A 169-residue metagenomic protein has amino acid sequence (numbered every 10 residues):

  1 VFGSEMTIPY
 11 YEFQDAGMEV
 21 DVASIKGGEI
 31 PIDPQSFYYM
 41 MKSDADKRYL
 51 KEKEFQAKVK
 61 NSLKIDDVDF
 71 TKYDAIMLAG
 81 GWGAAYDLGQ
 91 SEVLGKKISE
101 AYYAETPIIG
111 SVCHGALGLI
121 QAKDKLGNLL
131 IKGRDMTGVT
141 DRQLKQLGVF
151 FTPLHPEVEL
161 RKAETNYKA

Functional and structural regions predicted by a protein language model:
V1-T106, L117-A169: Extended, subdomain-level signal for the structured scaffold at the beginning of enzyme domains
S111-G115: Short, thiol/selenol-centered motifs that function as redox-active sites or metal-ligating centers
